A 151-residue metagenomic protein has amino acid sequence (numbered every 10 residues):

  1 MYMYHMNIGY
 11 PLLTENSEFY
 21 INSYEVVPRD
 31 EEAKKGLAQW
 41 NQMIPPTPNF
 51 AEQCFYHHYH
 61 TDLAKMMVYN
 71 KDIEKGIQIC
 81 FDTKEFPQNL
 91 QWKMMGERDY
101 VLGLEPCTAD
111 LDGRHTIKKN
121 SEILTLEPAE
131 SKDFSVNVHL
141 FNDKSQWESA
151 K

Functional and structural regions predicted by a protein language model:
M1-N16, Q146-K151: HotDog/MaoC-like acyl-thioester-processing domains
M1-Y2, T61, E97: Active-site-proximal structural scaffolding
Y2-Y4, A64-M66, L102, F134-V136: Hydrophobic residues positioned within well-ordered beta-strands of beta-sheet architectures
Y4, A51-Q53, A64, P87-N89 (+1 more regions): Sparse, context-dependent recognition of short Cys/His-centered cofactor- or disulfide-binding micro-motifs
Y4, I21-Y24, K34, K119-E122 (+1 more regions): Short intrinsically disordered coil segments
N7-F81: Active-site/ligand-binding surface loops and adjacent short beta/alpha elements that line catalytic pockets across
I73-K151: Active-site pocket scaffolds in enzymes
